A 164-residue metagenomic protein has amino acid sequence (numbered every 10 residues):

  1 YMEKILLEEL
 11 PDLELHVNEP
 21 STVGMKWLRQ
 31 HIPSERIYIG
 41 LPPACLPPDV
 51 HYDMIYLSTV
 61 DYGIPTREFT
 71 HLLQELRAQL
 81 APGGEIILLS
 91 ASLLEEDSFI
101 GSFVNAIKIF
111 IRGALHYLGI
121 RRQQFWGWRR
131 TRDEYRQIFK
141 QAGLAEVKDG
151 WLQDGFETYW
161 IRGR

Functional and structural regions predicted by a protein language model:
Y1-A44: Class I SAM-dependent methyltransferase SAM/SAH-binding core
A44-V50: Short amphipathic alpha-helix with an adjacent loop that forms part of the alpha/beta core around
Y56: A conserved beta-strand element that flanks and buttresses the S-adenosyl-L-methionine
T59-G63: Short catalytic micro-motifs in class I SAM-dependent methyltransferases
T70-P82: A short glycine-rich, Lys/Arg-flanked "PGG" loop and its adjoining helix->strand segment in the class I
G83-A91: Conserved beta-strand signature within the Rossmann-like core of class I S-adenosyl-L-methionine
A91-Q141, V147-W151: C-terminal alpha-helical "lid/dimerization" subdomain adjacent to the S-adenosyl-L-methionine
A142-R164: Core SAM-dependent methyltransferase catalytic element
